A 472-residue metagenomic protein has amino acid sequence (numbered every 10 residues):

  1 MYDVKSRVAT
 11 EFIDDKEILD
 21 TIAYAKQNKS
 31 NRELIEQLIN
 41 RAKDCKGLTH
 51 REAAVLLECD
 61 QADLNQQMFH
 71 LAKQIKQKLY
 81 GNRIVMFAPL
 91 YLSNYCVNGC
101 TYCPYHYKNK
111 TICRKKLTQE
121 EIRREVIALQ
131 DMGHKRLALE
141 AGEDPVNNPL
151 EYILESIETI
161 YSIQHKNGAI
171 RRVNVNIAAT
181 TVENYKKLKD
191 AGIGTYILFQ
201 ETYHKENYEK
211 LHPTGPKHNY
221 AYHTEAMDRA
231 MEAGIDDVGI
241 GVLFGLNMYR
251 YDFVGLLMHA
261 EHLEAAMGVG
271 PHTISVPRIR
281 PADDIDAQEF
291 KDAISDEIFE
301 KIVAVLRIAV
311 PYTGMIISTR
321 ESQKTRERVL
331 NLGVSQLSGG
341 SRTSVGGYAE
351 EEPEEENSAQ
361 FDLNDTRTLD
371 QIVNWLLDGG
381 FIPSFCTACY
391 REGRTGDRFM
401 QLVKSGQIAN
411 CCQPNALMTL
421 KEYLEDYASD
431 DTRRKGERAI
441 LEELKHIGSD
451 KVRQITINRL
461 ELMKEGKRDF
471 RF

Functional and structural regions predicted by a protein language model:
M1-Q37, R41, E327-S335, S341-F472: Radical SAM enzyme core and accessory elements
E36, N40, D44-I84: An N-cap/entry alpha-helix motif that binds or orients negatively charged groups
Y80-G81, V85-E121: Canonical Radical SAM [4Fe-4S] cluster-binding loop centered on the CxxxCxxC motif and its immediate flanking residues
A88, V126, L154-Y161, Y185 (+5 more regions): Generic structural signal for well-ordered alpha-helices, preferentially at hydrophobic/aromatic core positions
Y107-R124, A128-A230, D237-L246, G268-S275 (+2 more regions): Core AdoMet radical
A141, T195, Q200, A221-I285 (+3 more regions): Conserved C-terminal portion of the radical SAM core fold that forms the substrate/S-adenosylmethionine-binding
L211-K217, Q288-D292, S358: Short glycine-enriched, charge-decorated loop/helix-capping segments at active-site entrances that position
